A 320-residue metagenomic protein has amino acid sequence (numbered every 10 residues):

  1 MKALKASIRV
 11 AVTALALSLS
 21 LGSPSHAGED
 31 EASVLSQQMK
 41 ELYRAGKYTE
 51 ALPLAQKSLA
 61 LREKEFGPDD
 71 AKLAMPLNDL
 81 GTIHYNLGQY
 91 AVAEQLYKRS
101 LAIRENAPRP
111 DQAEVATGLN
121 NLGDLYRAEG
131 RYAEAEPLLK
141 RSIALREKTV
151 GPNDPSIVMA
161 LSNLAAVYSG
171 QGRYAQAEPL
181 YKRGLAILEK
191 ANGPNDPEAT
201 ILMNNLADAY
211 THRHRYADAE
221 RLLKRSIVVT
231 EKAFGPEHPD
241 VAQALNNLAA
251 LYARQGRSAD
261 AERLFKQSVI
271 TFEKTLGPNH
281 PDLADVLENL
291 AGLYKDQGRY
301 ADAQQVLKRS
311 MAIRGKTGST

Functional and structural regions predicted by a protein language model:
M1-V12: Bacterial N-terminal signal peptides that target proteins for export
V10-S20: Bacterial N-terminal signal peptides
S23-A27: Sec/Tat signal peptide C-region and signal peptidase I cleavage site
S33-R44, A71-N86, A113-A128, P155-G170 (+3 more regions): Conserved alpha-helical positions within TPR/SEL1-like repeat arrays
K64-P68, N106-P110, K148-P152, K190-P194 (+3 more regions): Short coil/turn linkers that connect adjacent helices within long alpha-helical scaffolds, especially alpha-solenoid
